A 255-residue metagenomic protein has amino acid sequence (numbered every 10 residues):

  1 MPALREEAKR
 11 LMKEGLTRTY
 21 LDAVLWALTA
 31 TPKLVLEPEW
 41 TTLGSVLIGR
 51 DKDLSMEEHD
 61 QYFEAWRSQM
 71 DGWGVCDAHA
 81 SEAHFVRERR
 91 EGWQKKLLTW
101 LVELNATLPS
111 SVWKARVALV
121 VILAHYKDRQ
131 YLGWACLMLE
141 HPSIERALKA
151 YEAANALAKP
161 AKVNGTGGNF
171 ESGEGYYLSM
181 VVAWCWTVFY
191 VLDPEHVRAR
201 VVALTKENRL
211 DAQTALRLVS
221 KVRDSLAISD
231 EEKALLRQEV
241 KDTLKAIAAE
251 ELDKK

Functional and structural regions predicted by a protein language model:
M1-K255: Alpha-helical scaffold domains
